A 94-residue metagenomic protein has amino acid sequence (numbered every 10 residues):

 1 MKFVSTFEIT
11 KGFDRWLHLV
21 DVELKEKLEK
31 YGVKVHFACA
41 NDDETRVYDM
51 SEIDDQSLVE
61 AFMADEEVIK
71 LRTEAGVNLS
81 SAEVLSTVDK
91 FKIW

Functional and structural regions predicted by a protein language model:
M1-I69, A75-W94: Short S/T/G/P-rich N-terminal loop/turn motif that feeds into the first structured element of a domain
